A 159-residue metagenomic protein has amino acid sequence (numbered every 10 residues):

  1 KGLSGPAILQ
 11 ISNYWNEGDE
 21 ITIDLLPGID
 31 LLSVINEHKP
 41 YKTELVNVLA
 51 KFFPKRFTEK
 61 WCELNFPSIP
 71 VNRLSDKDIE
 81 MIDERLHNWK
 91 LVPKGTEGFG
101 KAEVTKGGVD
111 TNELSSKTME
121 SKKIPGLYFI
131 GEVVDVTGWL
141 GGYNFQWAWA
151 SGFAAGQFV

Functional and structural regions predicted by a protein language model:
K1-K77: An anion/pyrophosphate-binding glycine-rich loop and adjacent beta-alpha core in soluble alpha-beta enzymes
S4-A7, V109-D110, V133, L140-N144: Gly/Ser/Thr-rich beta-alpha loop segments that engage phosphate groups in nucleotides
I8, D83, H87, W149-Q157: Predominant activation on well-ordered alpha-helical scaffold segments within soluble catalytic domains
I11-Y14, S116-K117, S151: N-terminal low-complexity, intrinsically disordered patches enriched in charged
W15, W61, W89, W147-W149: Tryptophan-centered motif/residue detector
L25-L26, L49-F52, E113, S121-K122 (+1 more regions): Short, surface-exposed, polar/charged, turn-prone segments marking secondary-structure boundaries
E59-T137: A glycine-rich dinucleotide-binding beta-alpha-beta segment and adjacent secondary-structure elements that constitute
V136-V159: A conserved FAD-binding loop/helix module that cradles the flavin
